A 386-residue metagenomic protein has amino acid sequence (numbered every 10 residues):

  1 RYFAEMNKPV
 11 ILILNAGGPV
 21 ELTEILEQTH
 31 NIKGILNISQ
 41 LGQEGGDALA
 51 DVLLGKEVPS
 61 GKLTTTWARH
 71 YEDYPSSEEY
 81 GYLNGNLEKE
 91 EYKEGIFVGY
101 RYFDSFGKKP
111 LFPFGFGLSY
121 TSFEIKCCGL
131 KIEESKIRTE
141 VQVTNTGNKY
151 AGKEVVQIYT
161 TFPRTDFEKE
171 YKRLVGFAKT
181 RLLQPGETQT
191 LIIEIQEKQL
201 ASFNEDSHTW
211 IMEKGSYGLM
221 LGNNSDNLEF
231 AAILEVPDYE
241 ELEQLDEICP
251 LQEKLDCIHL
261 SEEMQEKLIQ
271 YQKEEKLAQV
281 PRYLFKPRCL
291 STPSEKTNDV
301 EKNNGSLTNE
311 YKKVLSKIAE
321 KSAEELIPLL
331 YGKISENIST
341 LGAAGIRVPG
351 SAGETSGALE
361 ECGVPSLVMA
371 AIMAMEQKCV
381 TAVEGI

Functional and structural regions predicted by a protein language model:
E5-V10, H30-K33: A short helix->loop->beta-strand "cap" motif at the edges of active sites that frequently abuts
N15-K153, Y159, K214, G218-G222 (+3 more regions): Secreted, periplasmic, or luminal enzymes acting at the cell surface/secretory milieu
Y150-I158, E170, F203-D206: Short, hydrophobic/aromatic beta-strand segments
T161-F167, N224: Change "in extracellular beta-sheet-rich domains … of secreted and cell-surface proteins" to "in beta-sheet-rich domains
D166-E205: Intrinsically disordered, low-complexity Pro/Gly/Ser/Thr-rich segments with frequent PxxP/GP/PP motifs and embedded
E194-S225: Short, surface-exposed ligand- or partner-binding patches at beta-edge/loop junctions that are enriched in aromatics
N227-A232: Extracellular and select intracellular beta-sandwich modules with Ser/Thr-enriched, small-residue motifs on
E301-R347, G353-T355: N-terminal amphipathic, basic-rich helices that act as targeting or association modules
